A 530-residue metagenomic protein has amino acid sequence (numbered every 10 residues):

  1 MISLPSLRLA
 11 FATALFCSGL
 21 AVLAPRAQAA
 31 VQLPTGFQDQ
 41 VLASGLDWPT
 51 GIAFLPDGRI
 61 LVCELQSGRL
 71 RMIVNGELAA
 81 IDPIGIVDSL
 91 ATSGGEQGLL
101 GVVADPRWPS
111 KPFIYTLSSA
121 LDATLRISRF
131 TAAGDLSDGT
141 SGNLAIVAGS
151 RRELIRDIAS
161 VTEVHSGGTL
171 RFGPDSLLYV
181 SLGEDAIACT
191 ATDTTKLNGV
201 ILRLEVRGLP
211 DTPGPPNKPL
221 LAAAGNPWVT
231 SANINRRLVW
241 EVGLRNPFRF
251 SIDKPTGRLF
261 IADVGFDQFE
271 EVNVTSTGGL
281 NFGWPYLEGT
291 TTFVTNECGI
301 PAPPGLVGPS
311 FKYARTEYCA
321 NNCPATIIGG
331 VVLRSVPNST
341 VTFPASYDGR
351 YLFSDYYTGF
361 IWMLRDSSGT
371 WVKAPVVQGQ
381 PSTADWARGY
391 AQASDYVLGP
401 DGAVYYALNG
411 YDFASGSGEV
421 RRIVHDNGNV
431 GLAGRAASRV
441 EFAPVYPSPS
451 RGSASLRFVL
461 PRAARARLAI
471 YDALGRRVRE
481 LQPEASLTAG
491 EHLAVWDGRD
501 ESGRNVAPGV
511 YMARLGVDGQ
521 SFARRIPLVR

Functional and structural regions predicted by a protein language model:
A30-L46, V147-R151: A short helix->beta-strand "capping" segment at the edge of beta-propeller domains
Q32, G68, Q97-L99, R107-P109 (+4 more regions): Beta-propeller domain segments
V41-D47, I84-G94, I155-V161, V239-V242 (+3 more regions): Surface loop/turn motifs at the tips and blade-to-blade linkers of beta-strand repeat domains
R126-R171: Asp-box/WD-like beta-propeller blade repeats and closely related beta-sheet repeat scaffolds
S176, G402, I470-V478, Y511: Short, glycine-anchored, charge-dense loop/turn motifs used at functional sites
D426-Y446, P461, R477-V478, S521 (+1 more regions): Residue-level detector of functionally pivotal "anchor" positions at catalytic/ligand-binding pockets or at interdomain
A454, E480, A485, V495 (+1 more regions): C-terminal tail/sorting-segment detector
